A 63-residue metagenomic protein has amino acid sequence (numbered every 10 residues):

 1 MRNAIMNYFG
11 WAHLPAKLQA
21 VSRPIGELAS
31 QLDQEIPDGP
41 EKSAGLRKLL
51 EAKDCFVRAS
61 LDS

Functional and structural regions predicted by a protein language model:
M1-A20: N-terminal acidic leader/helix
K17, V21, G45-K48: Amphipathic alpha-helix face/heptad-repeat signature
S22-A29: Hydrophobic faces of stable alpha-helices that mediate helix-helix packing
S30-S63: Short, charge-rich amphipathic interface segments used for partner binding and complex assembly
